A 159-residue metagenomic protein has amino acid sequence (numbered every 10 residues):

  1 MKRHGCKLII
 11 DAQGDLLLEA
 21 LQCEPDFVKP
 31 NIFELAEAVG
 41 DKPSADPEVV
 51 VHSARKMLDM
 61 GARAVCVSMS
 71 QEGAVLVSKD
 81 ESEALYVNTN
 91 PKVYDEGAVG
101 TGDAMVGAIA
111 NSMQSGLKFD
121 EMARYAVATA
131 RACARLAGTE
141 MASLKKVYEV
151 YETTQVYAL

Functional and structural regions predicted by a protein language model:
M1-A84: Conserved phosphate/ATP/ADP-binding segment of small-molecule kinases
M60, M69-Q71, T89-T153: Conserved post-catalytic alpha-helical subdomain immediately downstream of the catalytic base and nucleotide-binding
Y157-A158: Glycine/Thr-rich phosphate-binding loops that ligate phosphate moieties of nucleotide and other phosphorylated ligands
